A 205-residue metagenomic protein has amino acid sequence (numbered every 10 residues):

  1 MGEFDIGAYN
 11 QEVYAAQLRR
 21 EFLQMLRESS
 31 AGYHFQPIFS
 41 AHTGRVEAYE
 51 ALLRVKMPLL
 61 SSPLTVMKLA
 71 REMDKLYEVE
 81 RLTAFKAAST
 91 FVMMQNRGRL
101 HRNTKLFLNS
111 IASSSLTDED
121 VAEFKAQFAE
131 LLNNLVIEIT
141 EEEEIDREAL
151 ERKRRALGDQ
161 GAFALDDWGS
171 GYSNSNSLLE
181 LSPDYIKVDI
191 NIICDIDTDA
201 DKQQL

Functional and structural regions predicted by a protein language model:
G7-A70: Active-site core of bacterial EAL-family cyclic-dinucleotide phosphodiesterase domains
A16-L23, R27, M73, N96-R102 (+1 more regions): Intrinsically disordered, low-complexity terminal regulatory regions
H34-Q36, L52-R54, F107-I111, E138-T140 (+2 more regions): A cross-family glycoside hydrolase active-site/sugar-binding cleft signature
M57, E72-D74, S110-A112: Conserved protein-kinase N-lobe ATP-binding Lys motif
M57-S61, A84, A88, D167: Short acidic-capped amphipathic helix/loop micro-motif used as an active-site/signal-coupling element
Y77-A149: Catalytic core of bacterial c-di-GMP phosphodiesterases, primarily the EAL and HD-GYP domains, capturing alpha-helical
D120-F124, E151-R152, A200-L205: Charged helix-capping and loop-helix junction motifs
A126-I196: The catalytic core of metal-dependent phosphodiesterases that act on cyclic dinucleotides
